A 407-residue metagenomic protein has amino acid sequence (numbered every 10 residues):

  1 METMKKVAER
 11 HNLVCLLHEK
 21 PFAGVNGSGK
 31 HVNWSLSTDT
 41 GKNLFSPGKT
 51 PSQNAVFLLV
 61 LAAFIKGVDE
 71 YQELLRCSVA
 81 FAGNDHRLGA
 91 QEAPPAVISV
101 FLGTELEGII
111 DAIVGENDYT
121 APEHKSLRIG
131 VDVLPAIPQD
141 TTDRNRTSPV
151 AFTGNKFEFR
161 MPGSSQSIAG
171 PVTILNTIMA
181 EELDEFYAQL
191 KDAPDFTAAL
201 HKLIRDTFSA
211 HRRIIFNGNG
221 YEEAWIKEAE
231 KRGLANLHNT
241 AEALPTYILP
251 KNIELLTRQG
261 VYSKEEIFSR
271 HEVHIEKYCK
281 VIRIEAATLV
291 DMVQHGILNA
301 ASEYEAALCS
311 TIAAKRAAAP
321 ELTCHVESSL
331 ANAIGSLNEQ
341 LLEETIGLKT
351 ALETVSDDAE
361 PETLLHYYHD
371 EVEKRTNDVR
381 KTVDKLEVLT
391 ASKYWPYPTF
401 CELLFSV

Functional and structural regions predicted by a protein language model:
M1-V273: Active-site capping/gating regions of soluble enzymes
S209-V407: C-terminal amphipathic alpha-helical interaction region
